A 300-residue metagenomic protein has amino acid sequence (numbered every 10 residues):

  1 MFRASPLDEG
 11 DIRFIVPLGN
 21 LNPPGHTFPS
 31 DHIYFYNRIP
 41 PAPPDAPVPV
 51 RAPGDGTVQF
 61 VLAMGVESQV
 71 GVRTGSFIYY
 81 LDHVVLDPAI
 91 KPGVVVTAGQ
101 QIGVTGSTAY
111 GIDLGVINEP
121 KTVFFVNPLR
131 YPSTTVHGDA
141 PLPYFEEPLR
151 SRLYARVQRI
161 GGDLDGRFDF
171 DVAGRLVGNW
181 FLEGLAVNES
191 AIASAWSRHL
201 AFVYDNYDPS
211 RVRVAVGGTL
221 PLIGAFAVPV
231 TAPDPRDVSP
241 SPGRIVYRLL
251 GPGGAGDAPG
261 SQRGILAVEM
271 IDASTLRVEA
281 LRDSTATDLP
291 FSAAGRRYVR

Functional and structural regions predicted by a protein language model:
F2-A52, R156-R167, S194-S197: Short glycine/threonine/proline-enriched tight-turn/helix- or strand-capping micro-motif at secondary-structure
G19, A63-G65, I102-Y110: Short, charged beta-turn/beta-strand-edge "cap" motif at the junction between a beta-strand and an adjacent loop
F28-H32, D45-P47, P53, E67 (+5 more regions): Extracytoplasmic
I39, P44-D45, R51, K91 (+2 more regions): Acidic, glycine-rich catalytic/binding loops that coordinate metals and/or anionic ligands
D45-P47, R51-A89, G111-D113: Zn2+-dependent peptidoglycan hydrolase active-site motif and core
G56-V58, G93-T105: A structural signal for short beta-strand/turn segments enriched in small hydrophobics and glycine
V187-S239: N-terminal glycine/threonine-rich, aromatic-flanked beta-hairpin/loop signature
V230-R300: Beta-sheet ligand-binding and adhesion/scaffold domains
